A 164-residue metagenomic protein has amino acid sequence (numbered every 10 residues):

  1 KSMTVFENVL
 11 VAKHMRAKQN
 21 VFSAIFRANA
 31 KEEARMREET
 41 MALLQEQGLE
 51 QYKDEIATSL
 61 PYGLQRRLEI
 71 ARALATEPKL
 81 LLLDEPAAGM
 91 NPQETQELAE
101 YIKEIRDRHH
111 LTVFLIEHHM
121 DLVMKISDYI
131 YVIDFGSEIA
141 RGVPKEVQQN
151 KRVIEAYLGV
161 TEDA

Functional and structural regions predicted by a protein language model:
K1-A164: Glycine-rich phosphate-binding loops of nucleotide-dependent enzymes
